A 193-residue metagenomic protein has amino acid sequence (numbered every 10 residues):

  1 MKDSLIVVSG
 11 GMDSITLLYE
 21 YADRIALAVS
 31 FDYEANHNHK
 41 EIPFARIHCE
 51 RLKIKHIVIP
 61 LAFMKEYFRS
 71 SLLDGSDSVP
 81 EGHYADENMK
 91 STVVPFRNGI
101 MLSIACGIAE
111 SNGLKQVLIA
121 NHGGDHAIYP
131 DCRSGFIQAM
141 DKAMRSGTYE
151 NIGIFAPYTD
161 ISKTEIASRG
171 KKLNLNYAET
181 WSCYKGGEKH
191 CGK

Functional and structural regions predicted by a protein language model:
M1-N174: ATP-dependent adenylation/nucleotidyltransferase module used to activate substrates
S103, E179-K193: Local cysteine-cluster metal-coordination motifs and their immediate loop/turn environment, predominantly Fe-S cluster
